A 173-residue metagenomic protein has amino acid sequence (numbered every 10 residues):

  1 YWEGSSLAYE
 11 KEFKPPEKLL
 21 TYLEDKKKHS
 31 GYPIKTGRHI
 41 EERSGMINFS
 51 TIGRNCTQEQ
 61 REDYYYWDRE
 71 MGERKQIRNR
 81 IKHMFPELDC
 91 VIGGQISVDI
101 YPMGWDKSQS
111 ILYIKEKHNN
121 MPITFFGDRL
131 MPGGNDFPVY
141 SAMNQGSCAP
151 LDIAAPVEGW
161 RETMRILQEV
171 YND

Functional and structural regions predicted by a protein language model:
Y1-H39: Active-site phosphate-binding/coordination module
S5-S6, E62, A149, L167: A generic "cationic amphipathic patch" detector
L23-G31, I77-F85, L167-Y171: Hydrophobic, Leu/Ile/Phe/Ala-enriched alpha-helical segments that form helix-helix packing faces
P33-T124, C148: Conserved acidic, metal-coordinating active-site core of Asp-based, Mg2+-dependent phosphoryl-transfer enzymes
Y101-M103, K107-D173: Mg2+-dependent phosphoryl-transfer enzymes with acidic/Ser/Thr/Gly-rich catalytic loops
